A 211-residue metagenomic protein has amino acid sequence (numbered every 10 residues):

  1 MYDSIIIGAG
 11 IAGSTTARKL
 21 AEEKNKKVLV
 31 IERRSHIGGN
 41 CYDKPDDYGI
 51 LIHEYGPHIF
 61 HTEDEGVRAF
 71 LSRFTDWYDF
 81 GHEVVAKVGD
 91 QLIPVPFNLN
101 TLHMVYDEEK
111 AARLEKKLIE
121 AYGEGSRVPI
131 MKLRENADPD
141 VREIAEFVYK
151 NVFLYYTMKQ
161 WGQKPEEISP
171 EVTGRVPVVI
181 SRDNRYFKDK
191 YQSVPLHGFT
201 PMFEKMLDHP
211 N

Functional and structural regions predicted by a protein language model:
Y2-V30: N-terminal Rossmann-like FAD-binding beta1-loop-alpha1 element of flavoenzymes
I11-A12, S35-I37, N100, M158: Short, solvent-exposed loop/turn segments at secondary-structure junctions
A17, R68, F203-L207: Short amphipathic alpha-helical segments and helix-helix/interface helices
A21-P45: Glycine-rich FAD pyrophosphate-binding loop
N25-K27, F74, N211: A generic structural signal for alpha->beta connector loops
Y48-E124: Dinucleotide-binding Rossmann-like beta1-alpha1 core, especially the glycine-rich loop that anchors the ADP
Q91-I93, L99-N211: Active-site/ligand-binding neighborhood in enzyme catalytic cores
